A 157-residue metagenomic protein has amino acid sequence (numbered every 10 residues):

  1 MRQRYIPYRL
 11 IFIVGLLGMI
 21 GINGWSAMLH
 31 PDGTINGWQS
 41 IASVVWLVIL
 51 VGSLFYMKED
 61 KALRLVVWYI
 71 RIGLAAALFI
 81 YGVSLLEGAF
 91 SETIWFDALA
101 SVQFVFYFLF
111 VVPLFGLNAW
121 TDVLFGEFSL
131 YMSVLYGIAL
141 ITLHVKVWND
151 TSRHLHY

Functional and structural regions predicted by a protein language model:
M1-L50: Transmembrane alpha-helical insertion/packing segments
M1-R4, N149-Y157: Short, charged juxtamembrane terminal tails flanking transmembrane helices
I13-L16, L65-S84: Transmembrane alpha-helical segments of multi-pass membrane proteins
G21-G33, F55-E59, G82-T93, N118-W120: Juxtamembrane "helix-exit" motif on the non-cytosolic side of transmembrane helices
A42-Y69: Canonical alpha-helical transmembrane segments
L50-F55, E127-H154: Transmembrane alpha-helical segments in integral membrane proteins
E87-F110: Juxtamembrane non-transmembrane "cap" segments at the membrane-aqueous interface of multi-pass membrane proteins
Y107-A139: Hydrophobic alpha-helical transmembrane segments
